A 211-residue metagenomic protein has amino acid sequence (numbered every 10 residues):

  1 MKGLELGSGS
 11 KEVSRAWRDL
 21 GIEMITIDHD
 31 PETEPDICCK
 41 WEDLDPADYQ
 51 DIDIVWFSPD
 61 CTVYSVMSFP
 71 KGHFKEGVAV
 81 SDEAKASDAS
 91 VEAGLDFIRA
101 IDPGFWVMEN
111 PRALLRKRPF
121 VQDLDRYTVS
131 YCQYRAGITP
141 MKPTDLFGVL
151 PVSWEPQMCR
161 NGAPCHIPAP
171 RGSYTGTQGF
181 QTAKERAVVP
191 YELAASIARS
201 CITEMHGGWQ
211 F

Functional and structural regions predicted by a protein language model:
K2-A47, D53-W56, V63-Y64: SAM cofactor-binding core of SAM-dependent methyltransferases, primarily the Rossmann-like beta-alpha-beta module
L6, C38, L44-I52, C61-F211: Class I S-adenosyl-L-methionine
